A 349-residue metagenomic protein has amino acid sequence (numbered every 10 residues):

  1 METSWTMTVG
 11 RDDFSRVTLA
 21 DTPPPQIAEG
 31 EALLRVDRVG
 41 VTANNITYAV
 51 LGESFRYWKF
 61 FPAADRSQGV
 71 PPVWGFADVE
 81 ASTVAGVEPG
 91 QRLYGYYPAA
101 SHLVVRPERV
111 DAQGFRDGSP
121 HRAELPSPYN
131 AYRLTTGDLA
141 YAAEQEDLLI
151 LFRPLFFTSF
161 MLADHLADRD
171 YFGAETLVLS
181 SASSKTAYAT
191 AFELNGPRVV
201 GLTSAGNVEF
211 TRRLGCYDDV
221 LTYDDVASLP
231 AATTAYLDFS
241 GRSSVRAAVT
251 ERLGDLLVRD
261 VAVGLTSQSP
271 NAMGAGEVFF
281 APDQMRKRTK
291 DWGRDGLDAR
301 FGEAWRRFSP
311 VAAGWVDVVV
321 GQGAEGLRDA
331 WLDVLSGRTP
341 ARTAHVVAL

Functional and structural regions predicted by a protein language model:
I27-V39, E53-L103, R109: Glycine-rich beta-strand-centered segment in the early N-terminal region that forms part of a ligand/cofactor-binding
Y96-E175: NAD(P)H dinucleotide-binding glycine-rich loop of Rossmann-like/cofactor-binding domains, especially the beta1-alpha1
L162, E193-N195: Extended repeat-based interaction scaffolds and adjacent low-complexity, acidic/S/T/P-biased segments that form broad
T176-S181: Conserved N-terminal Rossmann-fold NAD(P)-binding element of oxidoreductases
A187-Y188: N-terminal Rossmann-fold NAD(P) dinucleotide-binding loop
N195-R246: Adenosine-nucleotide cofactor-binding segment
A247-R307: Glycine-rich phosphate-binding loop and adjacent beta-alpha segment of Rossmann(oid) nucleotide-cofactor-binding
M285-L349: C-terminal hydrophobic helical "lid"/dimerization subdomain of Rossmann-like NAD(P)H-dependent oxidoreductases
